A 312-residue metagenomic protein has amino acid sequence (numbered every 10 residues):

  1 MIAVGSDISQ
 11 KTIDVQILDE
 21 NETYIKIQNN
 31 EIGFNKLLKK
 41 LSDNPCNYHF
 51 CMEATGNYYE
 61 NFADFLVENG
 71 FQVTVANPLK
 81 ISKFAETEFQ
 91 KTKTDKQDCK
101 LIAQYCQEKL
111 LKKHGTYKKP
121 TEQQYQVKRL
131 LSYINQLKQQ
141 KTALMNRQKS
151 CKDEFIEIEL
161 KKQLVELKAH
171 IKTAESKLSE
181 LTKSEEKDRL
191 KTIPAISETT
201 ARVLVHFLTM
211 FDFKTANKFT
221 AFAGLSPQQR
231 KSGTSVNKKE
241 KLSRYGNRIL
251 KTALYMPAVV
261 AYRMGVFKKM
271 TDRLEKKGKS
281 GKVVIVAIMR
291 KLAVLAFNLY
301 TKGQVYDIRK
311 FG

Functional and structural regions predicted by a protein language model:
M1-A3, N47-F50: Short active-site oxyanion
M1-L18, I102: Gly/Thr-rich phosphate-binding beta-strand-loop-beta motif of the actin/hexokinase/Hsp70
Q10, G56, K80: Short, glycine/acidic-enriched loop or turn micro-motifs at the edges of active sites
N21-H49: Nucleic-acid-processing active sites and adjacent nucleic-acid-binding tracks, predominantly divalent metal-dependent
C51-N61: Acidic, metal-coordinating catalytic cores used for nucleic-acid/nucleotide bond scission and strand-transfer chemistry
P78-R189, I193: Long, charge-rich intrinsically disordered scaffolds of nucleic-acid metabolism proteins
E198, L204-K277, G281: Phosphate-backbone recognition surface of nucleic-acid-processing proteins
T234-S235, T271-G312: Low-complexity, acidic/Ser/Thr- and charged residue-rich accessory regions of DNA metabolism proteins
